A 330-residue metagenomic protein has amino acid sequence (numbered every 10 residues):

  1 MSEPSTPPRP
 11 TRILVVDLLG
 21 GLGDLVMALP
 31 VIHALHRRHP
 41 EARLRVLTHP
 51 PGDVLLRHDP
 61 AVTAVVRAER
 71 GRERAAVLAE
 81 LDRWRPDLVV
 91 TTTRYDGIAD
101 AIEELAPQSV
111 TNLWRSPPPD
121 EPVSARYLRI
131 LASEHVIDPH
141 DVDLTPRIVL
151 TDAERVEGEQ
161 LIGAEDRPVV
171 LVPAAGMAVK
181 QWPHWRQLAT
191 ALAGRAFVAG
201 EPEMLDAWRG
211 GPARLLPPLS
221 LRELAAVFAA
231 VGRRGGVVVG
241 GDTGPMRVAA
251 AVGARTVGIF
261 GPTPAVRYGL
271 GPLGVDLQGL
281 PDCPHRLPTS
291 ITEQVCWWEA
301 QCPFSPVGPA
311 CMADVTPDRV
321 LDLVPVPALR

Functional and structural regions predicted by a protein language model:
V15, L19, W114-R115, T145-R209 (+3 more regions): Active-site donor-nucleotide binding/catalytic segment of nucleotide-sugar enzymes
L19, E41-A76, L280: Conserved nucleotide-sugar phosphate-binding/catalytic loop shared by glycosyltransferases and other
L25-R37, P51-G52, L188: Short amphipathic alpha-helix
V54-P60, A99-E104, M204-P212, V248 (+1 more regions): Short loop/helix-cap segments at secondary-structure boundaries that form the rim of catalytic
V62-R147, R167-V172, T263-V266: Conserved nucleotide-diphosphate donor binding/catalytic pocket of glycan-assembly enzymes
A75, Q181-V266: Donor-binding and catalytic core of enzymes assembling or modifying cell-surface/extracellular glycoconjugates
R115-P168, P284, W297-W298, V307-D314 (+2 more regions): A nucleotide-sugar donor-handling region in carbohydrate enzymes
P117, G211, A251-R330: Nucleotide-sugar donor-binding patch of glycosyltransferase catalytic domains
